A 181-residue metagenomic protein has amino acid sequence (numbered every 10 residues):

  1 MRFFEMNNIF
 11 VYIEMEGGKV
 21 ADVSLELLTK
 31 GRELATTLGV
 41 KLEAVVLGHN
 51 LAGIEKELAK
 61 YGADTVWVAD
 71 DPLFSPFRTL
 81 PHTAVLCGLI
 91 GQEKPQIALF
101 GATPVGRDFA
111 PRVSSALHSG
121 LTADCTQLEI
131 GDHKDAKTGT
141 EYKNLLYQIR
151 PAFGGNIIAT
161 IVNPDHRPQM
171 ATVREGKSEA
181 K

Functional and structural regions predicted by a protein language model:
M1-K181: N-terminal glycine-rich FAD/FM-binding segment characteristic of electron-transfer flavoproteins
